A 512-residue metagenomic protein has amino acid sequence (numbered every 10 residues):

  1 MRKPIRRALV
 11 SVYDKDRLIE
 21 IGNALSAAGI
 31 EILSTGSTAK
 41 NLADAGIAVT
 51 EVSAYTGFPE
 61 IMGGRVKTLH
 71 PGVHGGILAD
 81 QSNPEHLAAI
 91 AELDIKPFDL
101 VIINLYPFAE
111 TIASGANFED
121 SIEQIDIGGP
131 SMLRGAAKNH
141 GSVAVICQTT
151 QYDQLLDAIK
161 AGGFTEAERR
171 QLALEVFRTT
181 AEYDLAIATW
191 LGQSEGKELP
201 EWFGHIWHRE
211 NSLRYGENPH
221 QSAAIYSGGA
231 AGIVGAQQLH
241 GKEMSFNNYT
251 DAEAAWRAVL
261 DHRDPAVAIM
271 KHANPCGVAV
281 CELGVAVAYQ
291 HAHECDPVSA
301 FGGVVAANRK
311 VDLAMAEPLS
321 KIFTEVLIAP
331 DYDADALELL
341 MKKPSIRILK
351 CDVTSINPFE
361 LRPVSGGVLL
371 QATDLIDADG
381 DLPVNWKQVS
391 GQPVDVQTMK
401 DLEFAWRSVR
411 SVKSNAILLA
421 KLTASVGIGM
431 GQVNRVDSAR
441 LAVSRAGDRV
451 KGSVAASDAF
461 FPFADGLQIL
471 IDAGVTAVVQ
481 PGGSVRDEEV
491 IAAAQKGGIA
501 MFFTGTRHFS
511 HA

Functional and structural regions predicted by a protein language model:
M1-Y55: N-terminal glycine-/serine-/threonine-rich phosphate-binding loop
R2-V10, K15, L100-I103, Y183-L185 (+1 more regions): ATP-dependent carboxylate/acyl-activation modules
I19-S26, Y106-I125, S131, A255-D264 (+1 more regions): Short, hydrophobic/aliphatic alpha-helical segments
I32, V49, V143-V145, I348 (+1 more regions): Hydrophobic beta-strand scaffold residues
S37-F108: Glycine-rich nucleotide/cofactor/substrate-binding loop typically near the N-terminus or early in the first domain
Q81-I127, R134-A137, K387, G391-V396: Active-site/ligand-binding-proximal alpha/beta "capping" segment
L105-I112, I125-G128, L133-A167: N-terminal glycine-/lysine-enriched basic segments
Q154-F203: Non-catalytic interaction/clamp surfaces of large macromolecular machines
